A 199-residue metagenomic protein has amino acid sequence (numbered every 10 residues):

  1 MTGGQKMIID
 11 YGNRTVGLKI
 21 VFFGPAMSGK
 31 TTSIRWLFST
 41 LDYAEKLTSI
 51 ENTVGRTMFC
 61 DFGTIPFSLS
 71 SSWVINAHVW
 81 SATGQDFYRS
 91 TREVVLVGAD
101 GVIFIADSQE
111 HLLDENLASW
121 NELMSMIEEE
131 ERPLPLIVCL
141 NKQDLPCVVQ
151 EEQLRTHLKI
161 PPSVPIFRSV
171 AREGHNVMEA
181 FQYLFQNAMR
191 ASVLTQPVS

Functional and structural regions predicted by a protein language model:
T2-E51: Conserved G1/Walker A P-loop phosphate-binding module
N13, G55-M58, S68-W73, E93-G98 (+2 more regions): Conserved catalytic network of the ASCE P-loop NTPase/AAA+ motor domain
M27, Q85, Q109-H111, K142-P146 (+1 more regions): Conserved nucleotide-binding/hydrolysis micro-motifs of P-loop NTPases
T32-L37, G98, E115-L123, Q153-H157 (+1 more regions): Alpha-helical scaffold elements adjacent to nucleotide-binding pockets in ATP/GTP-utilizing enzyme cores
S49-F87: Switch I (G2) and immediately adjacent beta-strands of P-loop GTPase domains
G98-W120, E130-R132, Q143-V148: Conserved Switch II/interswitch segment of TRAFAC-class P-loop GTPases
G101-F104, I127-K142, I160-R168: Conserved beta-strand/loop subsegment of P-loop NTPase cores
D144-P197: Canonical P-loop GTPase G-domain recognition
